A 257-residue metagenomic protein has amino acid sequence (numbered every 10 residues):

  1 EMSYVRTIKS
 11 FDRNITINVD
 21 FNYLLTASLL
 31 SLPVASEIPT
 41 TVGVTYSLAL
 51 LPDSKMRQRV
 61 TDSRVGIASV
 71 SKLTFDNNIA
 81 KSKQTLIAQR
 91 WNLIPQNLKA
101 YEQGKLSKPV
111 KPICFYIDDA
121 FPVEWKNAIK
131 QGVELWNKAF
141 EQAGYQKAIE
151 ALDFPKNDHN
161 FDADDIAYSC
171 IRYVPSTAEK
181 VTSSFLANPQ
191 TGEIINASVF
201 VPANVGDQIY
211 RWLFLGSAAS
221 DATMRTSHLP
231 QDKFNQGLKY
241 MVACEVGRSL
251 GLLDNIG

Functional and structural regions predicted by a protein language model:
E1-F121, A139, K156-I209, L213-P230 (+1 more regions): Auxiliary tRNA-acceptor-end handling modules of aminoacyl-tRNA synthetases
A120-A148: Zn2+-dependent metallopeptidase catalytic core
A128, I256-G257: Short, surface-exposed helix-loop/turn micro-motifs enriched in polar/charged residues
E134-N137, G192, Q236, Y240-N255: Active-site recognition of the HExxH zinc-binding catalytic motif
A143-F154, L253-I256: Surface-exposed patches in mature extracellular/periplasmic domains of secreted proteins
K233: Conserved nucleotide-sugar donor-binding subdomain of glycosyltransferases
